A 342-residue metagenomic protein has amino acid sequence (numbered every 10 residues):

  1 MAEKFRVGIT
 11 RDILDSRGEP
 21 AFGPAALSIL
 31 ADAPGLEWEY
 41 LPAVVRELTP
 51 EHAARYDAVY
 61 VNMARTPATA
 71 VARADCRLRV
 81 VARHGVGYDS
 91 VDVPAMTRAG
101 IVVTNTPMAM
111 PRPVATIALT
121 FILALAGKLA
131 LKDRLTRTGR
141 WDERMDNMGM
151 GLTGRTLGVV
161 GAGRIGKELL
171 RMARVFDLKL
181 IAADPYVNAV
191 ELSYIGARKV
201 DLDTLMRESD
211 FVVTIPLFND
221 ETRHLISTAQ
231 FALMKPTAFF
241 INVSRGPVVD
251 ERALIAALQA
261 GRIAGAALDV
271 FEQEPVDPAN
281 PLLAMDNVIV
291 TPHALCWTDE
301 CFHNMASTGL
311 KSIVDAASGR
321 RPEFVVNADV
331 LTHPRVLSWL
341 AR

Functional and structural regions predicted by a protein language model:
M1-A58, H333-P334, S338-R342: N-terminal glycine-/charge-rich "phosphate-binding" loop or analogous flexible N-terminal tail
A64, V86, P216-F218, S244-R245: Short glycine-/small-residue-rich Rossmann-like dinucleotide-binding loops
R65-L78, E221-F239: Rossmann-fold NAD(P) dinucleotide-binding segment
H84-G85, I101-R112, D184, D203 (+1 more regions): Short beta->alpha connector loops at strand-helix junctions that form conserved, small/polar/Pro-enriched
A99, P107-T156, R171, V175 (+2 more regions): Phosphate-binding beta-alpha-beta segment of Rossmann-like dinucleotide-binding domains, i.e., the NAD(P)
R144-P236: Rossmann-like dinucleotide/phosphate-binding beta-alpha-beta segment
T237-F239, V243-R342: Rossmann-like dinucleotide-binding domain for NAD(H)/NADP(H)
